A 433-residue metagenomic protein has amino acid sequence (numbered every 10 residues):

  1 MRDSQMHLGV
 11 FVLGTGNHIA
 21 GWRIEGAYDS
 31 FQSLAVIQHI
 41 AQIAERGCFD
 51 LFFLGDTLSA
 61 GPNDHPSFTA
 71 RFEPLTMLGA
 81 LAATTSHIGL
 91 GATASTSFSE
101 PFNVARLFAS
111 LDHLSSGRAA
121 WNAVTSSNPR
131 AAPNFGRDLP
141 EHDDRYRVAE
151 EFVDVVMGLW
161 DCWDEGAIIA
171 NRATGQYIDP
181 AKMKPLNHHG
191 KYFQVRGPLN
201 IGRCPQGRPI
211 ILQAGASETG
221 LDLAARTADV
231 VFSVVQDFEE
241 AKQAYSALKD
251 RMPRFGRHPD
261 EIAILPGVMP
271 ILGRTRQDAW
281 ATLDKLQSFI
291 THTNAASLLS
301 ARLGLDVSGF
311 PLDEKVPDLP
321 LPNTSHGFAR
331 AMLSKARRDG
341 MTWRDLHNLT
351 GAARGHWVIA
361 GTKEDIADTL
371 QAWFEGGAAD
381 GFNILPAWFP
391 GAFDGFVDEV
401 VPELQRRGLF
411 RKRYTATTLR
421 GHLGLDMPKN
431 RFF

Functional and structural regions predicted by a protein language model:
M1-G16, D143-Q206, F238-S246, D250-F374 (+1 more regions): An alpha-helical appendage that flanks or caps ligand/catalytic pockets
M1-T84, Q206-P209, F433: N-terminal beta1-alpha1-beta2 module of alpha/beta enzyme domains
R2-D3, E45-R46, L78-S86, D112-R118 (+2 more regions): Acidic (Asp/Glu)-rich catalytic clusters
M6-V10, F52-L54, I88-A94, G117-A123 (+4 more regions): Hydrophobic faces of well-ordered beta-strands that scaffold small-molecule active sites in alpha/beta enzyme cores
L8, A44, C48, L81 (+9 more regions): Conserved, mostly hydrophobic/aromatic
A20-A35, T93-F102, D138, D143 (+3 more regions): Active-site mouth loops of central-metabolism enzymes
H65-G91, R254-F255, F393-K412: Alpha-helix-loop-beta-strand connector modules within alpha/beta enzyme cores
T84, G89-F135, P140-F152: Hydrophobic or amphipathic alpha-helical targeting/insertion segments
